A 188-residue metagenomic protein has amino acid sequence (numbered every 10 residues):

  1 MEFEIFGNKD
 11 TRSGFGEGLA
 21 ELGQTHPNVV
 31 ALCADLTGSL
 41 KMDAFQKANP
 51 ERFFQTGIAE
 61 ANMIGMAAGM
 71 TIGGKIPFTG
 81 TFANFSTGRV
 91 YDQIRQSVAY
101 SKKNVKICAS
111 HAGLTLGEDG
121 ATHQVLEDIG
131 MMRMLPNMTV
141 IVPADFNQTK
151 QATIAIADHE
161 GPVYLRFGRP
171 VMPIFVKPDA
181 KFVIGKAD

Functional and structural regions predicted by a protein language model:
M1-A187: Thiamine diphosphate
